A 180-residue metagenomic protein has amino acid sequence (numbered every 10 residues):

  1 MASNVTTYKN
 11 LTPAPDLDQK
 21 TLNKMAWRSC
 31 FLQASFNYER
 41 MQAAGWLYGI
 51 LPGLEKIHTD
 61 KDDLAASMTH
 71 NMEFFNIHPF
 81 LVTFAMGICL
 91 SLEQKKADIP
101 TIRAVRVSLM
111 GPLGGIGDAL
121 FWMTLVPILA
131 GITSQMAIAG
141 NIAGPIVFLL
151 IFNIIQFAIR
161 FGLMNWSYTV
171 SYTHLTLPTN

Functional and structural regions predicted by a protein language model:
M1-I102: Soluble N-terminal domains of membrane-associated systems
L47, A85, V126-A130, I155 (+1 more regions): Alpha-helical transmembrane segments of polytopic integral membrane proteins, especially the permease/helical cores
H70-F74, G87, G111-A119, N153: Hydrophobic alpha-helical transmembrane segments of multi-pass small-molecule transporters/permeases
A104-T133: Transmembrane alpha-helical segments and their cytosolic interface motifs in multi-pass membrane proteins
S134-I146: Helix-coil boundary and interhelical linker segments in multi-pass alpha-helical membrane proteins
G144-F157: Alpha-helical transmembrane segments
A158-S171: Membrane-water interface of transmembrane alpha-helices
T173-T179: Conserved small/polar residues in nucleotide/adenosyl-binding loops
